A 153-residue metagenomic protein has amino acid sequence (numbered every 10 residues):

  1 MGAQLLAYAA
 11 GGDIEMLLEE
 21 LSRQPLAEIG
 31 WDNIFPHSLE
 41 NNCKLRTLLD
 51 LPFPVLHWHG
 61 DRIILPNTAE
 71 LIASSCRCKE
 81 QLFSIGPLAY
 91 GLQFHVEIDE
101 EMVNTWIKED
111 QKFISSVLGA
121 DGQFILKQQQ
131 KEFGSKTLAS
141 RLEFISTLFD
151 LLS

Functional and structural regions predicted by a protein language model:
M1-S38: Cysteine-nucleophile active-site neighborhood
P36-S153: Amide-donor transfer/coupling interface in amidating biosynthetic enzymes
